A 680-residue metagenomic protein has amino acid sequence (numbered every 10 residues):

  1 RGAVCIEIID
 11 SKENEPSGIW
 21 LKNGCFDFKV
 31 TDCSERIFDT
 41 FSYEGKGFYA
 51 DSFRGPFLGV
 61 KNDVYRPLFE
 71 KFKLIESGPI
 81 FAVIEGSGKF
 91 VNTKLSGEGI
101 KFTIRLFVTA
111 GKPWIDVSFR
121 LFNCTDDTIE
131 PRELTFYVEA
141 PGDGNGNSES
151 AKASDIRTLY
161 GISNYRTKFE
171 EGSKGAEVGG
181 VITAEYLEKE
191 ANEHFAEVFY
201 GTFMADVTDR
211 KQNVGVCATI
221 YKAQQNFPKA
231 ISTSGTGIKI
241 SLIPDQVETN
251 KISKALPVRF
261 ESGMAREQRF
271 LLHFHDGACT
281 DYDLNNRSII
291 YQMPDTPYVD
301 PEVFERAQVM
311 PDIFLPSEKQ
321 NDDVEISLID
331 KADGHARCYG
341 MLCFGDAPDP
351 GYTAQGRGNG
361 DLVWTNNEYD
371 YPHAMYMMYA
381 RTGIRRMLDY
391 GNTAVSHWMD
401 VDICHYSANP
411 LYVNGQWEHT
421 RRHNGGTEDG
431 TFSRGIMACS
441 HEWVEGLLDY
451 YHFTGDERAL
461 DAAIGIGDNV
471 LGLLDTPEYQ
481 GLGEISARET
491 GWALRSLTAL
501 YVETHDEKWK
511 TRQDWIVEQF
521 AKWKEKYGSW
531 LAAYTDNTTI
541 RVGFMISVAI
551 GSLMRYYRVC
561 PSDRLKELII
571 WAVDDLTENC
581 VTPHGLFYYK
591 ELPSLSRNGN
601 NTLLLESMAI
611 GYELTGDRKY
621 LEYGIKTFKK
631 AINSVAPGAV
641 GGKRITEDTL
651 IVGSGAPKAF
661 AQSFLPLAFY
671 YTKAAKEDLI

Functional and structural regions predicted by a protein language model:
R1-E7: Surface-exposed interaction regions enriched in Ser/Thr/Asp/Glu that occur as long low-complexity tracts or repetitive
S17-T296, C343, A347, N366 (+3 more regions): Beta-strand/loop-rich accessory regions of lumenal/periplasmic or secreted enzymes, predominantly carbohydrate-active
G86, R120-C124, L271-H273, L315 (+8 more regions): Well-ordered alpha-helical scaffold segments within catalytic/enzyme domains
S253-A255, R259, Q355-E368, H423-S440 (+7 more regions): Solvent-exposed loop and edge beta-strand segments that line ligand/cofactor-binding and catalytic clefts
C279-Q308, I313, S317-V324, W515 (+2 more regions): Terminal, non-catalytic domain-edge segments
S288-D361, I403-T427, F664-I680: Low-complexity, Ser/Thr/Pro/Gly-enriched N-terminal "stalk/linker" regions
Y298, I326-G345, Y390-Y406, E457-E478 (+3 more regions): Long, well-ordered core segments of solenoidal/helical folds
R386-I436, R458-N469, W492: Helix-terminus loop motifs that line ligand-binding clefts
